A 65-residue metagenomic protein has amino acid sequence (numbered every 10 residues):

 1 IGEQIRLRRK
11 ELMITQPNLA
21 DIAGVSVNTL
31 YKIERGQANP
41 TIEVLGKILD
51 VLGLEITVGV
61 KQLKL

Functional and structural regions predicted by a protein language model:
E3-N18: Short basic helix-loop element that most often maps to the first helix and adjoining turn of HTH DNA-binding modules
I5, L19-A20, L30-I33: Conserved hydrophobic/aromatic packing and binding residues within compact polymer-binding modules
E11-L12, I22, V51: Residues within the alpha-helical elements of helix-turn-helix
G24-N39: Recognition helix of helix-turn-helix/homeodomain-like DNA-binding domains that insert into the DNA major groove
T41-V58: DNA major-groove recognition helix of helix-turn-helix/homeodomain DNA-binding modules
T57-L65: Short, charged recognition helix plus adjacent turn of helix-turn-helix-like nucleic-acid-binding domains
